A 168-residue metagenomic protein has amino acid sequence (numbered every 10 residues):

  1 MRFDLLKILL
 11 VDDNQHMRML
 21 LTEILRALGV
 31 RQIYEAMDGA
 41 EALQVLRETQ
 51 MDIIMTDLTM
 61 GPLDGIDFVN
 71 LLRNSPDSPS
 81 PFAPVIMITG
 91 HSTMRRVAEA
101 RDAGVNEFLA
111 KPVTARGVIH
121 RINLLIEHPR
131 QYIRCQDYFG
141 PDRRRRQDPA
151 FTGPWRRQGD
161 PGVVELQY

Functional and structural regions predicted by a protein language model:
L9, M55, P79-S92: A short, hydrophobic beta-strand element within the central beta-sheet of small alpha/beta folds
Q15-Y34: Two-component/phosphorelay signaling modules centered on CheY-like receiver
T22, D67, P81, S92-E107 (+2 more regions): Alpha4 helix (beta4-alpha4-beta5 surface) of REC/receiver domains from two-component response regulators
E35-Q44, G65: Helix N-cap/capping motif at the beta->alpha junctions
T49-M55: Active-site beta3 strand of CheY-like receiver
G61-D64, T89, T93: The feature encodes the CheY-like receiver
R95, V113-I122, I126, R130 (+1 more regions): C-terminal output helix
E127-Y168: CheY-like receiver
